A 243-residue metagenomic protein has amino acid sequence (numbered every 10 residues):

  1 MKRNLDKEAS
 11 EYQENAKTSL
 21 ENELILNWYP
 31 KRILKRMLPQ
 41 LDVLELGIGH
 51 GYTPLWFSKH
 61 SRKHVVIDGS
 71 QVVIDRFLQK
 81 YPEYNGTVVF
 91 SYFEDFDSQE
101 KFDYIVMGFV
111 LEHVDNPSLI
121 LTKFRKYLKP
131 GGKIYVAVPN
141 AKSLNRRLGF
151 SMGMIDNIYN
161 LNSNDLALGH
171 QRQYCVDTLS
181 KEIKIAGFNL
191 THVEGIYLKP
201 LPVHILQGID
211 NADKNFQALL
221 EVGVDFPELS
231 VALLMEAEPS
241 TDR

Functional and structural regions predicted by a protein language model:
M1-E100, Y104-G108, L121, G195 (+2 more regions): Conserved N-terminal segment of class I S-adenosyl-L-methionine
A16, Y52, G69, Y81 (+2 more regions): S-adenosyl-L-methionine-dependent methyltransferase catalytic module, highlighting the catalytic core
V43-G47, L128, D165: Short glycine- and Lys/Arg-enriched binding-loop motifs that mark or flank ligand-binding interfaces
F109-H113: A short His-aromatic
